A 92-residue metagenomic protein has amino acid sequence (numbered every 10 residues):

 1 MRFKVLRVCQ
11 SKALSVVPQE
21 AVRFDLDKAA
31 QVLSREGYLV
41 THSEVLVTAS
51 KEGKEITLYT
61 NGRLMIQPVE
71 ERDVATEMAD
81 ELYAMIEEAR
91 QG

Functional and structural regions predicted by a protein language model:
M1-V40: Short Lys/Arg-enriched alpha/beta "domain-start" segment
K4-Q10, A84-G92: Charged surface patches that recognize polyanionic ligands
L14-Q19, V45-S50, I66: Generic recognition of long tandem-repeat/solenoid scaffolds
K28-Q31, V47-A49, Q91: Short amphipathic alpha-helical surface micro-motifs
Q31, R35-L39, E81-R90: Compositionally biased, non-globular sequence tracts
G37, T41-I56, N61: A short, structured beta-strand/loop element
E55-A89: Short, compact, well-ordered microdomains
